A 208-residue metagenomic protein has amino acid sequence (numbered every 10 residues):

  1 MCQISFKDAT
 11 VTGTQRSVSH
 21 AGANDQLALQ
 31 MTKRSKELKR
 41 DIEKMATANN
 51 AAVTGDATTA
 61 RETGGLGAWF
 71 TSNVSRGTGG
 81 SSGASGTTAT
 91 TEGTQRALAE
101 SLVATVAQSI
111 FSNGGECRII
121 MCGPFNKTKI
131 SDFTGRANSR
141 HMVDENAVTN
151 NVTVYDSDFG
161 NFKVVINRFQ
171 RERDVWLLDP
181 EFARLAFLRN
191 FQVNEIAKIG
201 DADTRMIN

Functional and structural regions predicted by a protein language model:
M1-N208: Flexible, glycine/threonine- and acidic-rich loop/arm segments that mediate assembly and lattice contacts in viral
